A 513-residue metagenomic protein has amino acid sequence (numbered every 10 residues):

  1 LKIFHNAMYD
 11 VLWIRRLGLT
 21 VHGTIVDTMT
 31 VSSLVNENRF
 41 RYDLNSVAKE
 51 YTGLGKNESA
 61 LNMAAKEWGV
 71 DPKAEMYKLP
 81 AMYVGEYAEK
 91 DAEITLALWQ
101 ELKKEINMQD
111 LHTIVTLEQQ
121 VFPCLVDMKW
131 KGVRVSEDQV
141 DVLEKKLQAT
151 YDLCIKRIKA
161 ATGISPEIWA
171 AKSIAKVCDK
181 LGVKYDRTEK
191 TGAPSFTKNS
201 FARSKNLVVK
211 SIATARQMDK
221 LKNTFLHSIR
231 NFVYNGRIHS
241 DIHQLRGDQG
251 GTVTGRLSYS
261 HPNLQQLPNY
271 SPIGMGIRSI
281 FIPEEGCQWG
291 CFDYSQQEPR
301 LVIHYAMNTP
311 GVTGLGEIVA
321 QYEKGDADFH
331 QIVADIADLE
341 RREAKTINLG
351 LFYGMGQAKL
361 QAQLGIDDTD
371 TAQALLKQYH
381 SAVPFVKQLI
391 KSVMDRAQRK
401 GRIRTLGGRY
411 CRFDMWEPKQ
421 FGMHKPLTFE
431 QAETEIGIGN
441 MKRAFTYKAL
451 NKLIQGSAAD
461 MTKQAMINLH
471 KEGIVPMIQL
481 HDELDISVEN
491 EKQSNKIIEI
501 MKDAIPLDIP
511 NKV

Functional and structural regions predicted by a protein language model:
L1-N6, S165-E167, D293, K359 (+1 more regions): Short glycine-rich phosphate-binding loop at a beta-alpha junction
L1-S46, E50, Q148, I303 (+1 more regions): Conserved RNase H-like, two-metal-ion catalytic cores of nucleic-acid enzymes
H22, R39, K49-M275, I282 (+6 more regions): Conserved "right-hand" nucleotidyltransferase catalytic core of DNA-directed polymerases
T28-M29, M76-V84, V133-D141, I280-W289 (+5 more regions): Glycine- and acidic
K90-L96, S295, Y447-H470: Conserved pre-motif C helix in the palm subdomain of viral-like polymerases
E298-I336, F421-N440: Metal-dependent catalytic core segments for phosphate chemistry
V383, E499-I509: A common structural junction motif
E489-Q493: Helix N-cap motif at beta-to-alpha junctions
